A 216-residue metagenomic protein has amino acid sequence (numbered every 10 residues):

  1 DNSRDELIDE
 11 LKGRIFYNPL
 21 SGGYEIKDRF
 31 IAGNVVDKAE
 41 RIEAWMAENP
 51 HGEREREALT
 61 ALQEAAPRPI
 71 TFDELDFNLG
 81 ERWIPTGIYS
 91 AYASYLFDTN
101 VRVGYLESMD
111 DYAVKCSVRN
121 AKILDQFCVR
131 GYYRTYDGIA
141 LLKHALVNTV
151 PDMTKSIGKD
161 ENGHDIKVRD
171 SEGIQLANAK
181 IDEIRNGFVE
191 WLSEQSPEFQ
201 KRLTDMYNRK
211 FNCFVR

Functional and structural regions predicted by a protein language model:
D1-D205: Charged, low-complexity intrinsically disordered regions
R209-R216: ASCE P-loop NTPase motor core, strongest for the SF2 helicase catalytic module
